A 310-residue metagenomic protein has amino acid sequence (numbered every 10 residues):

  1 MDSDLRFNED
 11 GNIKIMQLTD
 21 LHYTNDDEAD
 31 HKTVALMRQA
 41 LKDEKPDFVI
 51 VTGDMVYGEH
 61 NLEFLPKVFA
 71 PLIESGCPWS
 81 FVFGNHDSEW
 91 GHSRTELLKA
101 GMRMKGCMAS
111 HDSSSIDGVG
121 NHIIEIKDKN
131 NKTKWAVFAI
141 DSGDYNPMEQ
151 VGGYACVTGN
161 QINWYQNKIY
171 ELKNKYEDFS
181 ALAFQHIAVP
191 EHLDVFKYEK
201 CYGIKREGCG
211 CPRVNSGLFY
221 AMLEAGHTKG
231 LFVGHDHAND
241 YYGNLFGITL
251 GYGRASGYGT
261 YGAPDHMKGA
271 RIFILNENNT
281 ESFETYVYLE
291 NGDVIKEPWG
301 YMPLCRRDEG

Functional and structural regions predicted by a protein language model:
M1-I73: N-terminal active-site segment of His-dependent metallophosphoesterases
D2-F7, P66-Y176, R271-I274: Extended active-site neighborhood of metal-dependent phosphoesterases/phosphodiesterases
D2-L5, E9, N121-N131, L218-A225 (+1 more regions): Binuclear metal-dependent phosphoesterase catalytic core
G11-K14, E44-V49, E74-S80, T133-W135 (+3 more regions): Loop/turn elements at helix/coil->beta-strand transitions in domains of secreted/extracellular proteins
N12-N25, K134-D144, F184, I248-A255: Active-site-proximal beta-strand elements of phosphoester/diester hydrolases
D20, M37, V49, D54 (+8 more regions): Divalent metal-coordination and catalytic microenvironments
T24-D26, Y57-L62, F81-S93, Y145-M148 (+3 more regions): Active-site environment of divalent metal-dependent phosphoester hydrolases
K45-D47, A136-F138, V151-D240, D308-E309: His/acidic metal-ligating clusters that form di-metal
